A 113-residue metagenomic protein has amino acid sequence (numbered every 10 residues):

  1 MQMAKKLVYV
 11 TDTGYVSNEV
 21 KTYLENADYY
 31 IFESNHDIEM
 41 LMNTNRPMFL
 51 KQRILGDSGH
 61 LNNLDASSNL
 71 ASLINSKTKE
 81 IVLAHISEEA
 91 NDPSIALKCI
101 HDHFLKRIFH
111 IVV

Functional and structural regions predicted by a protein language model:
M1-N26: Core dinuclear metal-dependent hydrolase active-site scaffold
N18-V113: Cap/insert and terminal regions of metallo-dependent hydrolase folds
